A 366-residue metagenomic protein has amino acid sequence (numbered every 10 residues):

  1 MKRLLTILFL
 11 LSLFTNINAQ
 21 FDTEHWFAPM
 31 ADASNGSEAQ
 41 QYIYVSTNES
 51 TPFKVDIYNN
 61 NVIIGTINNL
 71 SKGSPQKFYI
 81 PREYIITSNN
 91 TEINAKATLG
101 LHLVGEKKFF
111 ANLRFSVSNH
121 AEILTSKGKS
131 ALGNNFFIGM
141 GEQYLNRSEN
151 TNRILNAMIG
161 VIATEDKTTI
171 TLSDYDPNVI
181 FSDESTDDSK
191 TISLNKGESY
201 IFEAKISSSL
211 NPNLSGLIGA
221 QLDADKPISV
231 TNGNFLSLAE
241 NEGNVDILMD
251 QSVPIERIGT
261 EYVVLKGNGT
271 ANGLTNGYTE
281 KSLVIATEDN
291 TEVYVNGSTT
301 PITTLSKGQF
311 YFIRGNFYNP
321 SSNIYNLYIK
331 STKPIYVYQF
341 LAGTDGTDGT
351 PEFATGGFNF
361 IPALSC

Functional and structural regions predicted by a protein language model:
M1-D22: Bacterial Sec-dependent N-terminal signal peptides
Q20-C366: Intrinsically disordered, low-complexity linker/terminal regions across diverse proteins
